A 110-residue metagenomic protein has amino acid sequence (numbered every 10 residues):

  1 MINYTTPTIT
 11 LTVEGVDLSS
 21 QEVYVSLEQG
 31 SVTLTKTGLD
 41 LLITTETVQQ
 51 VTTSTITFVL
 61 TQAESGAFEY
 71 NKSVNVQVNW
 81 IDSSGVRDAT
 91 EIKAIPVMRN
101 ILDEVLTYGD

Functional and structural regions predicted by a protein language model:
M1-L106: N-terminal assembly/attachment segments of tailed bacteriophage virion structural proteins
Y108-D110: Glycine-rich, low-complexity segments
